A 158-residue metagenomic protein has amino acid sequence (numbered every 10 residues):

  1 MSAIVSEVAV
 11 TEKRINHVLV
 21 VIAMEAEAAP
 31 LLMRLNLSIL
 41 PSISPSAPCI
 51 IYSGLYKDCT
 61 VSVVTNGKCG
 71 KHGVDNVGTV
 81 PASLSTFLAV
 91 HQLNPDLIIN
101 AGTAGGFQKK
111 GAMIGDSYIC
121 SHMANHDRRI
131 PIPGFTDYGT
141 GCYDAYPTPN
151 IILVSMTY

Functional and structural regions predicted by a protein language model:
S2-L88, Q92-L93: N-terminal short beta-loop-beta anion/metal-coordinating cradle
E27-A29, G105-Q108: Short, active-site-adjacent cap segments at secondary-structure transitions
L97-I99: Structural motif
Q108-Y158: Mid-sequence, gly/pro-rich, charge-dense loop/helix-turn segments that line enzyme active sites
